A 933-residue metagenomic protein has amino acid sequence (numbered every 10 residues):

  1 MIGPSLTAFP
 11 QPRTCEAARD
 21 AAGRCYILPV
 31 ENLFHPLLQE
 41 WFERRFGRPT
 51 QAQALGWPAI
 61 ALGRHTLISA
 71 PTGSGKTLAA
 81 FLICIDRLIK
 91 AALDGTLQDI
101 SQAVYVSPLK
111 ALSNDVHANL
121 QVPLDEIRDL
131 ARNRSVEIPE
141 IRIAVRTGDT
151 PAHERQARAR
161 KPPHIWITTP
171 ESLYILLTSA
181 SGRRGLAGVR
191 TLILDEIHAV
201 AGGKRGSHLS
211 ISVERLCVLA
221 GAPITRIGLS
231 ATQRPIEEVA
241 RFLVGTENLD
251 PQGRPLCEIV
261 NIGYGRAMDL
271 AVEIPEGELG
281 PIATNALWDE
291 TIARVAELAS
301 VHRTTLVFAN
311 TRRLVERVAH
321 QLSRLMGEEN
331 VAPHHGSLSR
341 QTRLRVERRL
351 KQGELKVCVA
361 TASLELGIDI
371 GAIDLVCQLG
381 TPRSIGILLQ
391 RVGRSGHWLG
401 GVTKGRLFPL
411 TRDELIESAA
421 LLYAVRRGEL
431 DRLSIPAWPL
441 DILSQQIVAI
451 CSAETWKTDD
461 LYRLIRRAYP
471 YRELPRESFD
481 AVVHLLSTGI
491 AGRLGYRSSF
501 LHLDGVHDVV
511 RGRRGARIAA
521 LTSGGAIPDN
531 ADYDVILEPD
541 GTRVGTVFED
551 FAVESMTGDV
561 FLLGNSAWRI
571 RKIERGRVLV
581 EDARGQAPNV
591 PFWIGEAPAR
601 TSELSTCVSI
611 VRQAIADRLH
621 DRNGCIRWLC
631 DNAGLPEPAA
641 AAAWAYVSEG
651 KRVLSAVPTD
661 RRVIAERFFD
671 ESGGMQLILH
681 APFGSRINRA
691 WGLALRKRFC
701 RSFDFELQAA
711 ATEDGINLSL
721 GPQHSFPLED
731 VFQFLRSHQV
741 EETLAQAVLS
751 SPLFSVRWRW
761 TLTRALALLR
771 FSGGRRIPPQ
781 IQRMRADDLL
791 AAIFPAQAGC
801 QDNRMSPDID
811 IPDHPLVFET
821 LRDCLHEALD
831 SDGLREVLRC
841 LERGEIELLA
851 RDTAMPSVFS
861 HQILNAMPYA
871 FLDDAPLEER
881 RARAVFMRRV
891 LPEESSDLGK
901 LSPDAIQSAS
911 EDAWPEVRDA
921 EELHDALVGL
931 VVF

Functional and structural regions predicted by a protein language model:
V30, F34-E40, R48, L55 (+3 more regions): Helicase motor core with emphasis on the C-terminal RecA-like subdomain
Y462-D532, T546, P591-F592, E596-F933: Extended, highly charged accessory segments
R543-E554: Short alpha-helix capping/helix-loop boundary micro-motifs
G558-D559, L563-G564: Loop/turn positions that initiate beta-strands
S566-I573: Short beta-strand-centered aromatic/proline hotspots
E574-P591: Short, solvent-exposed secondary-structure boundary/capping segments
